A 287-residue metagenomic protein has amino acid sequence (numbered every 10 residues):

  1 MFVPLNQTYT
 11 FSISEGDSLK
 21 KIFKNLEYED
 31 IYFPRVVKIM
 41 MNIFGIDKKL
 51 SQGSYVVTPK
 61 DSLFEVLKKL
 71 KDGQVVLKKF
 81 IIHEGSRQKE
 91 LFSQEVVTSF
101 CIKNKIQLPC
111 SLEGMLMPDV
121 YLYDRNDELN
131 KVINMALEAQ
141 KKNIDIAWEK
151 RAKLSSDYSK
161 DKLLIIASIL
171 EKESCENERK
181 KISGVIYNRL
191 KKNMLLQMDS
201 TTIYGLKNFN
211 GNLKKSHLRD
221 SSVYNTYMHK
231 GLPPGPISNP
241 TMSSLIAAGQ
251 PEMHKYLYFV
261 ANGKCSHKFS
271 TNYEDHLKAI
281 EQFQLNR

Functional and structural regions predicted by a protein language model:
F2-A147: Signal peptide-directed extracytoplasmic domains
S93-C101, Q107-R287: Bacterial extracytoplasmic/cell-wall-associated proteins, especially those involved in peptidoglycan
